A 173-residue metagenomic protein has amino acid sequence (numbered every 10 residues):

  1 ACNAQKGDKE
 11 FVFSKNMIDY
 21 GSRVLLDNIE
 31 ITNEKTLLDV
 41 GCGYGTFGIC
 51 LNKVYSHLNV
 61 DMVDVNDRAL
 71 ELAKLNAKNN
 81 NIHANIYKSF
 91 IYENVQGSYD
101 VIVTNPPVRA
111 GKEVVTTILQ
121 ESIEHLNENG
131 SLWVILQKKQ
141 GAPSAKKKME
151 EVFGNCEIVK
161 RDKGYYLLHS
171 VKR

Functional and structural regions predicted by a protein language model:
A1-I31: Class I SAM-dependent transferase core
Y20-T104: Conserved SAM/SAH cofactor-binding pocket of Class I
L51, E121-S122, M149: Class I S-adenosylmethionine-dependent transferase superfamily signal
D64-R68, V114, Q137: Short beta->alpha hinge that forms the Motif I/post-I loop of the SAM-binding pocket
T117-E128: A short glycine-rich, Lys/Arg-flanked "PGG" loop and its adjoining helix->strand segment in the class I
N129-L136: Conserved beta-strand signature within the Rossmann-like core of class I S-adenosyl-L-methionine
Q137-V152: Conserved class I S-adenosyl-L-methionine
R161-R173: Core SAM-dependent methyltransferase catalytic element
